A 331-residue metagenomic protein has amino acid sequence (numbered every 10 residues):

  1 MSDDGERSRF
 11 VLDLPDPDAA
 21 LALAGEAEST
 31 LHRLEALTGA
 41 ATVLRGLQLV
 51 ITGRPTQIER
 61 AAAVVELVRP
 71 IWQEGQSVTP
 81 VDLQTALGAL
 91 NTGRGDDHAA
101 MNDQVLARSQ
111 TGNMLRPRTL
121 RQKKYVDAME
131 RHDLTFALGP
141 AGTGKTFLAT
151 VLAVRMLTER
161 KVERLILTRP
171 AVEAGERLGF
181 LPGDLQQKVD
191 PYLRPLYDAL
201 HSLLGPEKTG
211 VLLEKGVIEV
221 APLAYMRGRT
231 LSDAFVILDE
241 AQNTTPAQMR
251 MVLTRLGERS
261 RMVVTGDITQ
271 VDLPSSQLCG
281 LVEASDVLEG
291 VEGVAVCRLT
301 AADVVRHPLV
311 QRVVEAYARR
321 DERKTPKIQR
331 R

Functional and structural regions predicted by a protein language model:
S2-L21: Short glycine-/aliphatic-rich beta-strand segments at the starts of folded cytosolic domains
L14-D16, L44-G46, G53, R169 (+2 more regions): Flexible glycine-/small-residue-rich
A19-A36: Short amphipathic alpha-helix segments
A36-T38, R45: N-terminal assembly/transducer modules of large multi-domain enzymes, emphasizing dimerization/partner-binding
V43-N102: Interdomain "pre-motor" coupling segment immediately N-terminal to P-loop NTPase/helicase cores
R45, V65-E66, V105-R108, E173-L181: Acidic/polar active-site rim loop that often engages polyanionic ligands
N102-M114: Conserved adenine-nucleotide phosphate-binding loops and their immediately adjacent elements
T111-L120, D127-L238, Q242-R331: Conserved helicase motor core of SF1/SF2 NTP-dependent helicases
